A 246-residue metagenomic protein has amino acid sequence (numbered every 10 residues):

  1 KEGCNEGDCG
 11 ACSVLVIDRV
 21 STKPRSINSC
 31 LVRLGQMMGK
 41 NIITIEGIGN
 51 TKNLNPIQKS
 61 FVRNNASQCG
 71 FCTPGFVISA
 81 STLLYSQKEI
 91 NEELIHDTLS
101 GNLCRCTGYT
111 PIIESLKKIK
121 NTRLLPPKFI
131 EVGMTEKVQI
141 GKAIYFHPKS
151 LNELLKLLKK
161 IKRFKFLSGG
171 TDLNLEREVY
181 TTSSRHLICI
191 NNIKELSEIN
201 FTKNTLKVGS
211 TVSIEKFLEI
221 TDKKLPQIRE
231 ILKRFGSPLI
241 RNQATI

Functional and structural regions predicted by a protein language model:
K1, H186-N191, K207-D222: N-terminal beta-alpha supersecondary unit
K1-N152, L196, N200-K207, V212-S213: Signature of N-terminal electron-transfer/Fe-S-associated modules in redox systems
L15-V20, S26-I27, E176-I190, T221: Glycine-rich loop at the start of a catalytic domain that most often binds anionic cofactors/ligands
F76, K156-K159, L173-C189, E198: Extended, folded domain segments that form the structural surfaces/walls around functional sites
I112, D172-L173: Alpha-helix capping/helix-boundary segments
K162: Phosphate-binding active sites in nucleotide-utilizing proteins
L167-D172, S210: Glycine-rich beta-strand-to-loop/alpha-helix junction loops that act as flexible
L173-N174, P226-I246: A gly/ser-rich beta-alpha-beta helix-loop segment of oxidoreductase catalytic cores
